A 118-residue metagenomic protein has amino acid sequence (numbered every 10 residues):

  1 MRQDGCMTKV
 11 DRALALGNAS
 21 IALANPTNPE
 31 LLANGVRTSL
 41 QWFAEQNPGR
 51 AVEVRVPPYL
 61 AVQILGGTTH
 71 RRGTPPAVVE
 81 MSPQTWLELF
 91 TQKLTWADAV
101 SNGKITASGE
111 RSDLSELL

Functional and structural regions predicted by a protein language model:
R2-L118: Feature captures hydrophobic
